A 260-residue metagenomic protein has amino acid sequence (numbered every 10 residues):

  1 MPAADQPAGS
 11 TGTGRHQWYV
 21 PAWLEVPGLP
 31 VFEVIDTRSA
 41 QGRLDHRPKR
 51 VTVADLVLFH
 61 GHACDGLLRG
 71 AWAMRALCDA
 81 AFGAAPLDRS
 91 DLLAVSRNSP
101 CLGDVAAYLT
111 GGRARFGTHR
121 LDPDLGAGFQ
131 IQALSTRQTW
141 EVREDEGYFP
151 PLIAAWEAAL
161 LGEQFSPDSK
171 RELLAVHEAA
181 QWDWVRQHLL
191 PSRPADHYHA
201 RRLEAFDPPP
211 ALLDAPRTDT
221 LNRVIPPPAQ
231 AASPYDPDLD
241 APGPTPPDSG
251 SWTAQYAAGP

Functional and structural regions predicted by a protein language model:
P2-A63, L68-P260: Non-transmembrane, aqueous-exposed alpha-helical and coiled segments at domain scale
